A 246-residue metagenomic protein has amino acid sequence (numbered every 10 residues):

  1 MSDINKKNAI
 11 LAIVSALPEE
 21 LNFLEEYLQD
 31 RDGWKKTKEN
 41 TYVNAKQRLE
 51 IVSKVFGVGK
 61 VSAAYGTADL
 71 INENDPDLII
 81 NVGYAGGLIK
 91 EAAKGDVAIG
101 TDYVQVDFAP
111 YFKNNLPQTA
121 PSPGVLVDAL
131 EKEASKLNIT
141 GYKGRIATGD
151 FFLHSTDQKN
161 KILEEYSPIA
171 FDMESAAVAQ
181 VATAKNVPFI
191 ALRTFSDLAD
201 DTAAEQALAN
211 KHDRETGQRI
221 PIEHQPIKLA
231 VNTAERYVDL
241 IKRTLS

Functional and structural regions predicted by a protein language model:
M1-K6: Basic/polar N-terminal segments that are highly enriched at the extreme N-terminus, encompassing both cleavable
N8-D32, E50: Short, conserved "active-site rim" segments that organize catalytic pockets and cofactor/ligand binding
N8-L11, K35-S246: Glycine-rich phosphate- or other oxyanion-binding loops that anchor nucleotides, phosphorylated ligands
